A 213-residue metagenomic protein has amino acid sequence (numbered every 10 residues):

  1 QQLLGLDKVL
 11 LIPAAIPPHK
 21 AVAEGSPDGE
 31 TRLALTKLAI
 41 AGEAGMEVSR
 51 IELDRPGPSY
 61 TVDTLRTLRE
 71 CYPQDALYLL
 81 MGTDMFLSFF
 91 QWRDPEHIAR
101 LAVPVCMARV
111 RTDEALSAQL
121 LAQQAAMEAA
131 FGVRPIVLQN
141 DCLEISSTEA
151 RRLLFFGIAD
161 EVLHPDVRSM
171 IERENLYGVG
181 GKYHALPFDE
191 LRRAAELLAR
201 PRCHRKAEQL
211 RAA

Functional and structural regions predicted by a protein language model:
Q1-A213: Nucleotidyltransferase catalytic core that binds NTPs
